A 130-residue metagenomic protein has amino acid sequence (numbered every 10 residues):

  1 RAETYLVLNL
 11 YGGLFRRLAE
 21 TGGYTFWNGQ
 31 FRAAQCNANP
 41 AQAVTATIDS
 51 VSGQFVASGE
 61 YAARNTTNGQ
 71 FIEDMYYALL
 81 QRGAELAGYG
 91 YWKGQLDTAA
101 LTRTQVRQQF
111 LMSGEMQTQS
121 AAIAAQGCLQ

Functional and structural regions predicted by a protein language model:
R1-Q130: Composition-driven recognition of low-complexity segments enriched in small/aliphatic/hydroxylated residues
